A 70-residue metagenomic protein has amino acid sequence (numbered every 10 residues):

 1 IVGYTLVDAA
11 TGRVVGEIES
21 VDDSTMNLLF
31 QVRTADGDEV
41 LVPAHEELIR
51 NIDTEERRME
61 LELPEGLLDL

Functional and structural regions predicted by a protein language model:
I1-L70: Peripheral interaction segments used for macromolecular assembly
